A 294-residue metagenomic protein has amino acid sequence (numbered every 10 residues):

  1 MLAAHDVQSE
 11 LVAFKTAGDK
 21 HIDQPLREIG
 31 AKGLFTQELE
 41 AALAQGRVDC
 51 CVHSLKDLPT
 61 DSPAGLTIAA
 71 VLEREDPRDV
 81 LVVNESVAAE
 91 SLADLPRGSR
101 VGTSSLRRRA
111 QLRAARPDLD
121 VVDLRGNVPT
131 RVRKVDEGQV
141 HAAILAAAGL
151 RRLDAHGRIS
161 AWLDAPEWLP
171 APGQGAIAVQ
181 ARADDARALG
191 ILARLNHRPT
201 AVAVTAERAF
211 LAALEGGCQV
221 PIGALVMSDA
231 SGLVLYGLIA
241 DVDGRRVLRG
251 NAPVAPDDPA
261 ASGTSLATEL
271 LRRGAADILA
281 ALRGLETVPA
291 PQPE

Functional and structural regions predicted by a protein language model:
M1-E28, T36, L55, A114-E294: Small-molecule-sensing regulatory modules
D23-C50: Short, structured active-site "lid" loops
L34, V82-E85, D123: Short gly/ser/thr-rich secondary-structure transition/capping motifs
G46, G65, G98, G244-R245: Detector for glycine-centered tight turns/loop "hinges" at secondary-structure junctions
L55-L58, S62-D118: A conserved helix-loop-strand patch within extracytoplasmic ligand-binding domains of the periplasmic binding
